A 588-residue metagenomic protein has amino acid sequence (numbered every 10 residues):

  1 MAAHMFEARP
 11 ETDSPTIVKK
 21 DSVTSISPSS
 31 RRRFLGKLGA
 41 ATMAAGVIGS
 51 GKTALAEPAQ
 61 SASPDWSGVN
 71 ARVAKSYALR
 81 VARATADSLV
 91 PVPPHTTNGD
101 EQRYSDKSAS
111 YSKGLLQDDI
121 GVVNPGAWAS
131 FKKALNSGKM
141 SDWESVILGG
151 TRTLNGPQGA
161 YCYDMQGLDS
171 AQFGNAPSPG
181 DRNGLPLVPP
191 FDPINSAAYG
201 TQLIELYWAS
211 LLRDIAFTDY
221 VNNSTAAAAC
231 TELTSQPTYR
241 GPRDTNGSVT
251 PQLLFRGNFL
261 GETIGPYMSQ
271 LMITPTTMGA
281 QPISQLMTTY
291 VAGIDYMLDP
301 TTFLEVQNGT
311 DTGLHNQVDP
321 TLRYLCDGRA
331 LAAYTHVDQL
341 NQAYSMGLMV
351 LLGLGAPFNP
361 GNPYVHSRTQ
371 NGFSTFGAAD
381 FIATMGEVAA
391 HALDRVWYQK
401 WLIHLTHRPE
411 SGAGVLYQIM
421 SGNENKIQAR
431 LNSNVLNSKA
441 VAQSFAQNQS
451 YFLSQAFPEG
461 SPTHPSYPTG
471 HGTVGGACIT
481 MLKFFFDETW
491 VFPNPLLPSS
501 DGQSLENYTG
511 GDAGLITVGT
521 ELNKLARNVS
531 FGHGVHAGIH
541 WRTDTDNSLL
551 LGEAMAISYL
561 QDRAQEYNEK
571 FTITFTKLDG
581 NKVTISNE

Functional and structural regions predicted by a protein language model:
M1-S30, L55: N-terminal secretory signal peptides
A2, L35-A56: N-terminal export signals
A3, R32-L35, K52, L203 (+2 more regions): Generic N-terminal initiation segments characterized by hydrophobic and/or small/turn-forming residues
E11, D21, R33-F34, G39 (+3 more regions): Small/flexible residues
P15-T16, D21-T24, G46, T53 (+4 more regions): Residue-level marker of intrinsically disordered, low-complexity segments enriched for small/polar residues
S30-R31, K52, Y344, F381: Generic detector of short, well-ordered, non-transmembrane alpha-helical segments enriched in hydrophobic residues
R31-R32, K37, K400, R408: Basic side chains
E57-R542, D546-E588: Hydrophobic alpha-helical bundle signature of multipass membrane enzymes
